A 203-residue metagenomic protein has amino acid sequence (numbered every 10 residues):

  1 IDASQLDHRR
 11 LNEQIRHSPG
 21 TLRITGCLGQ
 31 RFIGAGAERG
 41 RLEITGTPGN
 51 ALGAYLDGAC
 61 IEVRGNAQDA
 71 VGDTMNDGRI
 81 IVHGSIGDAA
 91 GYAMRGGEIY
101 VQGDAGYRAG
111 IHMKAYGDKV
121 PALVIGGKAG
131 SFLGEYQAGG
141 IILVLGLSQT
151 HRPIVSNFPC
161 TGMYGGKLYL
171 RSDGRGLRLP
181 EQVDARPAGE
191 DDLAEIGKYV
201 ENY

Functional and structural regions predicted by a protein language model:
I1-Y203: Long, distal/terminal scaffolding or interaction modules with repetitive or compositionally biased sequence
